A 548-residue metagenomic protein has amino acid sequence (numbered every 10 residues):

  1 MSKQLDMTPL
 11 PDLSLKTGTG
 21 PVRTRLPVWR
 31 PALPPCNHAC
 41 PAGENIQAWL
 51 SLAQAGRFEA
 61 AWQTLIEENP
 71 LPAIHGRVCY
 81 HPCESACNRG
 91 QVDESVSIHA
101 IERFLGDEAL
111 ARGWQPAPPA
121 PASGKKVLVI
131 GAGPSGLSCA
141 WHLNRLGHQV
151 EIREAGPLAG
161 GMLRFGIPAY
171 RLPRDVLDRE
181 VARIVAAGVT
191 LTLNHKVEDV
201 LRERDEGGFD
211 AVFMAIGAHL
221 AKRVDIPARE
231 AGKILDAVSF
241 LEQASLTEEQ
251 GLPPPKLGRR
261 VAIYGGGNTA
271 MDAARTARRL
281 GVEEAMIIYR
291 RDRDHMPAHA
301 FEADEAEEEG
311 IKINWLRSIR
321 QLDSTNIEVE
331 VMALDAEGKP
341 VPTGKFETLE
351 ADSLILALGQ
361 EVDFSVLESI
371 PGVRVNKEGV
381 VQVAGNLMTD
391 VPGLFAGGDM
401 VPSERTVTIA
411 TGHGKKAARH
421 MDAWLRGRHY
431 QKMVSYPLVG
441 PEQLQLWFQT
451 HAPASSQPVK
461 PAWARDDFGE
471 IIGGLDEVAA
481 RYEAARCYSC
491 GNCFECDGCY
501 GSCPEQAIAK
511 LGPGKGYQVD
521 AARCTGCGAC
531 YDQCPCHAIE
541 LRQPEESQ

Functional and structural regions predicted by a protein language model:
D6, L13-V28, E305-E308, S318-Q321 (+2 more regions): Mid-to-C-terminal Rossmann-like scaffold of FAD/NAD(P)H-dependent oxidoreductases
P21-L26, A109-V127, E242-L257, R481: A short, basic/flexible loop-to-alpha-helix module at the beginning of a structural domain
R30, P34-A55, G76-L105, D225-I226 (+2 more regions): Iron-sulfur cluster-binding cysteine motifs and their immediate structural context in ferredoxin-like electron-transfer
A60, P121, K126-I130, D178-I226 (+3 more regions): Feature captures the FAD/FMN-dependent oxidoreductase FAD-binding
K126-V150, A270-R278: N-terminal Rossmann-like FAD-binding beta1-loop-alpha1 element of flavoenzymes
Q149-L191, A274-I319, H429-L444: Rossmann-like dinucleotide-binding cores of NAD(P)H-dependent redox enzymes
G232-G258, K339-E404: FAD-site-proximal beta/loop scaffold in flavoenzymes
G397-Q431: A conserved FAD-binding loop/helix module that cradles the flavin
